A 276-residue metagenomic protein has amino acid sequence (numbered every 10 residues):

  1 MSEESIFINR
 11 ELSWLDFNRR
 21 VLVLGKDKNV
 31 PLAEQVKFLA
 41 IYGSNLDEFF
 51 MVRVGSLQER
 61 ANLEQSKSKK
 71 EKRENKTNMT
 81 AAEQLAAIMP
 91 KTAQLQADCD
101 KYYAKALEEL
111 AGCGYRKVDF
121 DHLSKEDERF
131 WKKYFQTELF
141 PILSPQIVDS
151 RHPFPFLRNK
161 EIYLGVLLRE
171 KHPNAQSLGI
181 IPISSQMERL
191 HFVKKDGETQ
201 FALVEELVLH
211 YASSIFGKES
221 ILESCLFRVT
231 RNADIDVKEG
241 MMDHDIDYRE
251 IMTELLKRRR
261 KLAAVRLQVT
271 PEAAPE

Functional and structural regions predicted by a protein language model:
M1-E276: N-terminal non-catalytic structural scaffold regions of very large proteins
